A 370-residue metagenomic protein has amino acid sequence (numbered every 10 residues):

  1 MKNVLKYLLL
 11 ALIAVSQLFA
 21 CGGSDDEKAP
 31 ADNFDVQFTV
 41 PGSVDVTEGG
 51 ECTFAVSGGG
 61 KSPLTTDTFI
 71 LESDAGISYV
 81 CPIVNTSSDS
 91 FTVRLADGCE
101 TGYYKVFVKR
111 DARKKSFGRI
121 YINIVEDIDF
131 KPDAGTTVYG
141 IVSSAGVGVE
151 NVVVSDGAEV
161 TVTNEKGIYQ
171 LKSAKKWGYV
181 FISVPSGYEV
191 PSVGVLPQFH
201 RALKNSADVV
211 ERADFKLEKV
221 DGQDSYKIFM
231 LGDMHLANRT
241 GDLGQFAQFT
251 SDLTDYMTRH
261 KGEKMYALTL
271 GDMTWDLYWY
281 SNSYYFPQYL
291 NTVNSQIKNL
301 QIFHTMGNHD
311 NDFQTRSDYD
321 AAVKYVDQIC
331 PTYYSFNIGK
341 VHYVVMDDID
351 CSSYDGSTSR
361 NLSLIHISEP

Functional and structural regions predicted by a protein language model:
M1-F19: Sec-dependent bacterial lipoprotein signal peptides
V15-V44, R113-T136: Bacterial Sec-dependent N-terminal signal peptides
F69, V152-D156: Hydrophobic beta-strand segments
D97-T101, K175-K176: Surface-exposed, short loops/turns at beta-strand junctions within beta-sandwich domains
D129-T137, S144, E189-Y280: N-terminal active-site segment of His-dependent metallophosphoesterases
S155-S173: Short, acidic Ser/Thr/Gly-rich low-complexity loop/linker segments typical of extracellular and cell-surface proteins
P185-L203, E211, W279-L364: Extended active-site neighborhood of metal-dependent phosphoesterases/phosphodiesterases
I365-P370: Conserved small/polar residues in nucleotide/adenosyl-binding loops
